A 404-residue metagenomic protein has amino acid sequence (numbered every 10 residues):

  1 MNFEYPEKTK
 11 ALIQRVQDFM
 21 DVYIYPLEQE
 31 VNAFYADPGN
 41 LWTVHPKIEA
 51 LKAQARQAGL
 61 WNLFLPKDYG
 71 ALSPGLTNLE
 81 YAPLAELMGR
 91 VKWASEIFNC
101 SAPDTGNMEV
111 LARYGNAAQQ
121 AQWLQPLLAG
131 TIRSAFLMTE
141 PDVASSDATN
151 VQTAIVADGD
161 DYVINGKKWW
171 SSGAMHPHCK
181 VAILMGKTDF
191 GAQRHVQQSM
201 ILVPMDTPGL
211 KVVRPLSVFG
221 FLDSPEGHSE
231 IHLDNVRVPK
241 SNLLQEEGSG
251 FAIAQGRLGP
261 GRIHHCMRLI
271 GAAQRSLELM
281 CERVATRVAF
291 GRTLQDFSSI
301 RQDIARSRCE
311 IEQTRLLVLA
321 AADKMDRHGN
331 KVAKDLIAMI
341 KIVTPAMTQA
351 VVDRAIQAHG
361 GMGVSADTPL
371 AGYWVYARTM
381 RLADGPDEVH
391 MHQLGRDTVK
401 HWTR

Functional and structural regions predicted by a protein language model:
M1-K92, S101, Y114-Q119, P126 (+5 more regions): Alpha-helical interface subdomain recognition
L72, A174, V212, N242-E247: Cytochrome P450 core scaffold surrounding the K-helix E-X-X-R motif and the conserved "meander" helix-loop region
E96-A118, D147: N-terminal glycine-rich flavin-associated loop
G130-T139, L184: A short, Trp-centered hydrophobic/proline-enriched beta-strand micro-motif
E140-D147, A157, Y162, S171: Hydrophobic, small-residue-rich alpha-helical packing segments that form membrane-like cores
D142-S146, G173-P177, F190-A192, F219-G227: Short Gly/Pro-enriched turn/cap motifs at secondary-structure boundaries
N150, P208-R237: Flexible, small-/acidic-enriched active-site or ligand-binding loops
D160-D161, N165-V213: A short core secondary-structure module
